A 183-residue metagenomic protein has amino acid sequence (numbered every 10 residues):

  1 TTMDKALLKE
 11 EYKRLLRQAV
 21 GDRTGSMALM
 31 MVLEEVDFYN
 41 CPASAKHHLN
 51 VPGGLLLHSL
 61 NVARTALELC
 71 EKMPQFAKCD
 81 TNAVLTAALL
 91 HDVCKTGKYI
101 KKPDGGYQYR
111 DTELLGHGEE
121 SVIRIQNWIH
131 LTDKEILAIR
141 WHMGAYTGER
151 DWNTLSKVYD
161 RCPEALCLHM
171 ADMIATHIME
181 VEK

Functional and structural regions predicted by a protein language model:
T1-K102, W152: Acidic/His-rich, divalent-metal-binding segments that scaffold phosphate/diphosphate chemistry
D4, L8-Y12, D22-A28, H117 (+3 more regions): Alpha-helical structural motif
K46-L49, Q108, Q126, T154: A general structural-boundary detector
L49-G53, T112, V158-R161: Short, solvent-exposed segments of well-ordered alpha helices
L56-A63, L114-G118, E164: Short alpha-helical patches at coil-to-helix transitions and adjacent helical residues in well-structured domains
M73, G106, Y146-T147: A short hydrophobic/aromatic micro-motif that marks alpha-helical segments and, especially, helix-coil
N82, C94-H130: A contiguous pocket-lining binding segment that forms or flanks enzyme active sites
V84-L85, V122, Q126, H130-K183: Histidine/acidic-rich helix-loop-helix segments that form or flank divalent-metal centers in metalloenzyme catalytic
